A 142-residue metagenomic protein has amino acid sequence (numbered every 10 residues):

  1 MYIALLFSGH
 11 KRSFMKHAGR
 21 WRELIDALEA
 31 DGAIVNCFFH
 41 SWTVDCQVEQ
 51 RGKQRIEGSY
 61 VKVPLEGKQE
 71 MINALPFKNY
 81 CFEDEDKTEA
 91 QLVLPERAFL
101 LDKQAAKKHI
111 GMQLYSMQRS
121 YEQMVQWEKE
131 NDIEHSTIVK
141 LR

Functional and structural regions predicted by a protein language model:
M1-R142: ER/Golgi luminal nucleotide-sugar-dependent glycosyltransferases, focusing on the catalytic module
